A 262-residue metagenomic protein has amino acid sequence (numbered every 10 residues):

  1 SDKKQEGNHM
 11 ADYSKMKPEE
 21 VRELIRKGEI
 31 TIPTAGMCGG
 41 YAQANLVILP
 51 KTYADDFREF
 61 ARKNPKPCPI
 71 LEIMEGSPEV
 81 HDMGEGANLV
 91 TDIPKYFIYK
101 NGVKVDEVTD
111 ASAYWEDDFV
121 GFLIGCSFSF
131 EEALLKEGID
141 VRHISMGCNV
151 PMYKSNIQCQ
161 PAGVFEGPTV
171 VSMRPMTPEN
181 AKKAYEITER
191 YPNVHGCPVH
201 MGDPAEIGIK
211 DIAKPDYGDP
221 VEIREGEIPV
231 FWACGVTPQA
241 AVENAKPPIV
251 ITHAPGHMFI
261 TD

Functional and structural regions predicted by a protein language model:
S1-H9: Short, Lys/Arg-enriched N-terminal segments with co-localized hydrophobic residues within the first ~10-30 amino acids
K3-K4, E72, C148-V150, N244: Intrinsic structural disorder
K4-Q5, Q43, Q158-Q160, Q239: Residue-identity detector for glutamine
A11-I124, T169-A240, N244-D262: Metallocofactor- and cofactor-centric catalytic cores in central/energy metabolism, strongly enriched
D106-G163: Aromatic- and glycine-enriched beta-alpha-beta binding-site module
V164-P168: A polyampholytic, Gly/Pro-enriched intrinsically disordered region
